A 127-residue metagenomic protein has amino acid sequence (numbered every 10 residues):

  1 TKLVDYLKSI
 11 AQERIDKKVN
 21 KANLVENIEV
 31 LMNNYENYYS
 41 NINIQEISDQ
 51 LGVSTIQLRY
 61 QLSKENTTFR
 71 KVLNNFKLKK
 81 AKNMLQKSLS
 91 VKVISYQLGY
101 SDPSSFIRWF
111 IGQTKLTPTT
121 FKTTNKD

Functional and structural regions predicted by a protein language model:
T1-Q57, S63, T68, L85-Q86 (+3 more regions): Alpha-helical bundle regulatory/interaction domains
I28, L73-N74, L78: Generic hydrophobic, amphipathic alpha-helix propensity
L62, F69, L73, W109-F110 (+1 more regions): DNA major-groove recognition helix of helix-turn-helix
Y100, F110-I111: Conserved acetyl-CoA-binding loop of GNAT-fold acetyltransferases
